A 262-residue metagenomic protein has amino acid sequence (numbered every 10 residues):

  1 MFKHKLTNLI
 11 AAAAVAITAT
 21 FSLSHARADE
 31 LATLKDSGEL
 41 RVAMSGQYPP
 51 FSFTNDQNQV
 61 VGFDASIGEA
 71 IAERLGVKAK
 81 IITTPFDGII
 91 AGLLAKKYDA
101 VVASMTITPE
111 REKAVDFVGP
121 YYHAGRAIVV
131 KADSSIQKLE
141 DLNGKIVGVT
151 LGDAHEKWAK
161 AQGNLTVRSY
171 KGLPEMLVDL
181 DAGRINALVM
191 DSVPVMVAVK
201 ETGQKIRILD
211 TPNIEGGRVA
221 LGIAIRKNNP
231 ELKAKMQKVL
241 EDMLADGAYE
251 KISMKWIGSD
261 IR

Functional and structural regions predicted by a protein language model:
F21-A28: Sec/Tat signal peptide C-region and signal peptidase I cleavage site
D29-S104: Extracytoplasmic small-molecule ligand-binding "clamshell" domains of the periplasmic binding protein/Venus flytrap
L40-R41, G76-K78, A95-A103, I146 (+4 more regions): Alpha-to-beta junction loops
S52-D56, G68-V77, L139, G152-K171 (+2 more regions): Ligand-binding cleft/hinge of the Venus flytrap
A65, I81-A91, S134, D153 (+2 more regions): Short helix-initiation/N-cap motifs at beta->coil->alpha
S66-R74, I146, L151-D153, R218-S259: Extended ligand-binding regions for polar small-molecule ligands
H123-V130, S192, M196, K200-E241 (+1 more regions): Periplasmic-binding protein-like
V130-V147: Flexible hinge/capping segments at coil-to-helix
